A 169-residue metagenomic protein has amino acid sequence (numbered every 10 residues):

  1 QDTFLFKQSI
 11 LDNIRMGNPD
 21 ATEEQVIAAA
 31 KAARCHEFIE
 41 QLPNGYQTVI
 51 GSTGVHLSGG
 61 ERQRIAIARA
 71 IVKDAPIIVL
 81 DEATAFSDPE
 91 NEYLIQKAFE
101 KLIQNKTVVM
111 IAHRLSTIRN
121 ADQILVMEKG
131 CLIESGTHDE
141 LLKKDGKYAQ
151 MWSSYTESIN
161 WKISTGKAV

Functional and structural regions predicted by a protein language model:
D2-I14, D20, E24-C35, G45-K144: ABC-family ATPase nucleotide-binding domain "signature/switch" substructure
I39: Nucleotide-activated donor-binding/catalytic signature segment of Leloir-type glycosyltransferases, i.e., the conserved
K144-V169: C-terminal boundary and immediately downstream tail of ABC-type ATPase nucleotide-binding domains
